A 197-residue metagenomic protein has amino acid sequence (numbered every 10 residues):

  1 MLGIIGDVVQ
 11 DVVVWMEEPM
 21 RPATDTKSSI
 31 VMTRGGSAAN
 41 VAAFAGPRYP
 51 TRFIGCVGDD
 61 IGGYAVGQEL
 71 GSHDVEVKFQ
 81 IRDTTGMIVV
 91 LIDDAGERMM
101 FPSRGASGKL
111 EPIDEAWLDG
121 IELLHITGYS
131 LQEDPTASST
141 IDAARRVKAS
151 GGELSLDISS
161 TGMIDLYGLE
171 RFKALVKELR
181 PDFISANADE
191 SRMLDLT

Functional and structural regions predicted by a protein language model:
M1-I54, I61-A65: Glycine-rich phosphate/adenosyl-contacting loop at the front of the ribokinase-like
M1-V8, Q68-Q80, D93-T197: Ribokinase/PfkB-type carbohydrate-kinase core domain
G6, A38, G86-I88, G105: Glycine-centered small-residue hotspots that permit tight backbone geometry or close packing
T33, V57-G58, P135, I164: Residues that cap or flank secondary-structure elements
G35, R52-C56, Q80, I184-S185: Active-site-adjacent beta-strand anchor residues
A43, M87-L91, M99: Short beta-strand scaffold segments in enzyme catalytic cores
G55-D59, D74-T85: Beta-strand->loop->alpha-helix junctions that form or flank phosphate-binding loops in nucleotide-handling enzymes
D59-I61, T85, G162-M163, S191: Positions that flank functional sites
